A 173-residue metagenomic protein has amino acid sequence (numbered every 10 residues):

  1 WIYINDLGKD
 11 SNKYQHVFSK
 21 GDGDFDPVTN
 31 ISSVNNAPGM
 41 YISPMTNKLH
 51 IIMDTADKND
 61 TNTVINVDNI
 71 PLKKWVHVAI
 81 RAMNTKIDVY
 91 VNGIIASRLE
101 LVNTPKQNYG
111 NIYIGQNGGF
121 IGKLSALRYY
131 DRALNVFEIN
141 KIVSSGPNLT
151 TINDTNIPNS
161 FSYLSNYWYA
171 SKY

Functional and structural regions predicted by a protein language model:
W1-Y173: Extracellular glycan-associated modules
